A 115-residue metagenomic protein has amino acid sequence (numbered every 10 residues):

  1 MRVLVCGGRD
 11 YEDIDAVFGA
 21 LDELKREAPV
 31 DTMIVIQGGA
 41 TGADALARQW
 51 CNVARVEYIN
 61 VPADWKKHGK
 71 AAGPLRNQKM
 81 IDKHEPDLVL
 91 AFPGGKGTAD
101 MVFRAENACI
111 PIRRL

Functional and structural regions predicted by a protein language model:
M1-D15: Glycine-rich phosphate-binding "P-loop"
E12-L115: Acidic/glycine-enriched connector segments
